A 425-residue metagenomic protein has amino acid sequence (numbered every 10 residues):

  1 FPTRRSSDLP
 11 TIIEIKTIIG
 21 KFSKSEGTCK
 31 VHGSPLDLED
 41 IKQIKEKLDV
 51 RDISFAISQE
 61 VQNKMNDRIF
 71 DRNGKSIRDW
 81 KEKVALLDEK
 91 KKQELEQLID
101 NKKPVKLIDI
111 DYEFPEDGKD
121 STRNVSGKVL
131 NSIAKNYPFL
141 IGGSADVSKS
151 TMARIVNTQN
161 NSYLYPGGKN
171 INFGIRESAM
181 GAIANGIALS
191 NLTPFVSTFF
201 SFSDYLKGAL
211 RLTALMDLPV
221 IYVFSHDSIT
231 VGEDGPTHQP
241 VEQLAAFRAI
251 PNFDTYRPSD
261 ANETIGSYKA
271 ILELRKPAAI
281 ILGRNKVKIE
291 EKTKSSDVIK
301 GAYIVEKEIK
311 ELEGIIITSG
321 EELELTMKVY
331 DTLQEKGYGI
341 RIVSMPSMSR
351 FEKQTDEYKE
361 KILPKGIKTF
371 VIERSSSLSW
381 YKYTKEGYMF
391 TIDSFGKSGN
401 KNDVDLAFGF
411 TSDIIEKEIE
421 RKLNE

Functional and structural regions predicted by a protein language model:
R4-Q59, T230-P236, E263-T264, L272-E425: Thiamine diphosphate
G27-K30, Q62, N66, Y112 (+6 more regions): Residues at structural and domain junctions
V50, A56, V61, D67-K75: Non-catalytic, alpha-helical, charged scaffold/linker segments that couple or flank catalytic or architectural cores
M65, M152, M180, M216 (+3 more regions): Detector for methionine-enriched segments
F70, G74-P277, I281, K286 (+2 more regions): Thiamine diphosphate
